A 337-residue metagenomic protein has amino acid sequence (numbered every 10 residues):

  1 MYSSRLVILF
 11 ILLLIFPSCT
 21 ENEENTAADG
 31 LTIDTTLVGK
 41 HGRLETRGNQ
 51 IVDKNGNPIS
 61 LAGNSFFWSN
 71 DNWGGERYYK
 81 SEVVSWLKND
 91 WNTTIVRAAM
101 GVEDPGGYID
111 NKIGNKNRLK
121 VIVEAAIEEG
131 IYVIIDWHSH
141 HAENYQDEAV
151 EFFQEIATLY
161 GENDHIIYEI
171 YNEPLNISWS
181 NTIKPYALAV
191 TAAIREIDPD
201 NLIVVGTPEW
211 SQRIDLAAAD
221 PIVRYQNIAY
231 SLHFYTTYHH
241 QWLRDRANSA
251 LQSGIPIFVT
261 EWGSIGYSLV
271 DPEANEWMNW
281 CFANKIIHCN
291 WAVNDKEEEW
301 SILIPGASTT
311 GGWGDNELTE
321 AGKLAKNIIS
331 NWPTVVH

Functional and structural regions predicted by a protein language model:
M1-S3: N-terminal secretory signal peptides that target proteins for export/translocation
L6-I15: Sec-dependent N-terminal signal peptides
F16-I33: Bacterial Sec-dependent N-terminal signal peptides
L37-E45, L61, W68, R77 (+6 more regions): Extracellular glycoside hydrolase catalytic/binding regions
N49-D53: Short polybasic amphipathic segments
I59-V83, M100-I113, T310-W313: Acidic/histidine-rich helix-loop elements that form or flank divalent-metal/phosphate-binding sites at the catalytic
Y79-H141, Y145-E151, E155, I194-I197 (+1 more regions): Aromatic-lined substrate-binding rim segments of carbohydrate-active enzymes
